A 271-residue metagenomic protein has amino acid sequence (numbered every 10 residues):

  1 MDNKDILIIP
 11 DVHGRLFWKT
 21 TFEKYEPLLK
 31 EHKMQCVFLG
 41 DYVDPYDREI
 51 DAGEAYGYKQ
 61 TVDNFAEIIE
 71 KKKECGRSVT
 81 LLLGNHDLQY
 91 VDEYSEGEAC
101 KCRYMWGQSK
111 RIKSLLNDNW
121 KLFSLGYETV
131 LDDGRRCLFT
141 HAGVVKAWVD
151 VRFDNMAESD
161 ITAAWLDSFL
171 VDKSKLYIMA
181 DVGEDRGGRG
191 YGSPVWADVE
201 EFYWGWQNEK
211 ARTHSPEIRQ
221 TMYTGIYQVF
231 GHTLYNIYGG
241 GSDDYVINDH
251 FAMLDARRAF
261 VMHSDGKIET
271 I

Functional and structural regions predicted by a protein language model:
M1-I8: Acidic, histidine-bearing metal-coordination/catalytic regions of metal-dependent phosphoesterases
N3, E31-M34, G76-S78, R135 (+1 more regions): A general structural motif
I9, F17-W106: Core catalytic region of metal-dependent phosphoesterases/phosphodiesterases, especially metallo-beta-lactamase-like
I9-P10, C36-G40, T80-N85, F139-T140 (+3 more regions): Active-site neighborhood of phospho(di)ester-bond hydrolases with catalytic His/Asp-centered motifs
R15-F17, D44-Y46, H86-D92, V145-A147 (+3 more regions): Active-site environment of divalent metal-dependent phosphoester hydrolases
L82, V91-G134: Extended active-site neighborhood of metal-dependent phosphoesterases/phosphodiesterases
C100-R111, T129-Q220: Active-site-proximal loop/helix segment associated with metal-binding centers of metalloenzymes
I237-I271: Binuclear metal-dependent phosphoesterase catalytic core
